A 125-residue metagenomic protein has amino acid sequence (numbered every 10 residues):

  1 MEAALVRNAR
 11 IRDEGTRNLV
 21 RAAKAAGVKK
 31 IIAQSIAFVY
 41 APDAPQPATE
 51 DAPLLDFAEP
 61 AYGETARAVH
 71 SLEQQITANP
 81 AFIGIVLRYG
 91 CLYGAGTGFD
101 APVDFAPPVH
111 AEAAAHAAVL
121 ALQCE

Functional and structural regions predicted by a protein language model:
M1-E14: NAD(P)H-binding glycine-rich loop region in Rossmannoid oxidoreductase-like domains and their noncatalytic homologs
I11-E14, G63, R67, A106-E112: Residue-level signal for the nucleotide or nucleotide-sugar donor/cofactor binding architecture
R17-N18, P42, D56-V86: Active-site Tyr-X1-5-Lys
A25-V28, N79-I83, D104, Q123-E125: Short glycine/proline-enriched coil/turn segments at helix->beta-strand junctions
K29-S35, I85: Conserved catalytic-site loops of classical short-chain dehydrogenases/reductases
V39-P45, L55-F57, F82-D104: Flexible, glycine-rich beta-alpha linker
G94-G96, P102-E125: Alpha-helical substrate-binding/gating segment
